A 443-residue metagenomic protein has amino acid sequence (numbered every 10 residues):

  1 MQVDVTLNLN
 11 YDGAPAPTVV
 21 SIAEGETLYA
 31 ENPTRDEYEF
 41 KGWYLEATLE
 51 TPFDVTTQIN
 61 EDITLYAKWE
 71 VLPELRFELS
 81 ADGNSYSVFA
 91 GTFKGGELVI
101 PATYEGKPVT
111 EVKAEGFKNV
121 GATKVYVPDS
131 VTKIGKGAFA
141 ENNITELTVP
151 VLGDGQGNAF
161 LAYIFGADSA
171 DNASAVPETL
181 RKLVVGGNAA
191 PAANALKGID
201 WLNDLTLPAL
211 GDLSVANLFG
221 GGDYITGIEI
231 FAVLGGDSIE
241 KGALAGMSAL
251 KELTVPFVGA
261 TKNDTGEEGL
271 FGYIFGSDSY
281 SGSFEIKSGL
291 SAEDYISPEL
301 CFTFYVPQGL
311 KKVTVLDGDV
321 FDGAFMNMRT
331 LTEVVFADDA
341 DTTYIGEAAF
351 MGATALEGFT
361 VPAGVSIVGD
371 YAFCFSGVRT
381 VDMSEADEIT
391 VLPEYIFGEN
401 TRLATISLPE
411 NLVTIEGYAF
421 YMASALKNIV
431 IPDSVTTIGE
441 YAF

Functional and structural regions predicted by a protein language model:
M1-A14, V19-E37, A47, T51-F443: Solvent-exposed loop and capping/linker segments of extracellular ligand-binding repeat ectodomains
